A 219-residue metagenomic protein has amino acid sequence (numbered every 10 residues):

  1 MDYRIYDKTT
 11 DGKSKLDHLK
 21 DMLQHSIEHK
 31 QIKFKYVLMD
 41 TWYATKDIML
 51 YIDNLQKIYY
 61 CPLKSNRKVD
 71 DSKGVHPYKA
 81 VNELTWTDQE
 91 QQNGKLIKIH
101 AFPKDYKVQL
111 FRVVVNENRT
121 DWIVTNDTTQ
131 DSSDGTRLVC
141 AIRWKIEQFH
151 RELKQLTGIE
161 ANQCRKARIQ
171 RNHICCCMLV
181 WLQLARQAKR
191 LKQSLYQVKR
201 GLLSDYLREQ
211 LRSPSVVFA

Functional and structural regions predicted by a protein language model:
M1-A219: Single, function-defining residue in the core of a domain
